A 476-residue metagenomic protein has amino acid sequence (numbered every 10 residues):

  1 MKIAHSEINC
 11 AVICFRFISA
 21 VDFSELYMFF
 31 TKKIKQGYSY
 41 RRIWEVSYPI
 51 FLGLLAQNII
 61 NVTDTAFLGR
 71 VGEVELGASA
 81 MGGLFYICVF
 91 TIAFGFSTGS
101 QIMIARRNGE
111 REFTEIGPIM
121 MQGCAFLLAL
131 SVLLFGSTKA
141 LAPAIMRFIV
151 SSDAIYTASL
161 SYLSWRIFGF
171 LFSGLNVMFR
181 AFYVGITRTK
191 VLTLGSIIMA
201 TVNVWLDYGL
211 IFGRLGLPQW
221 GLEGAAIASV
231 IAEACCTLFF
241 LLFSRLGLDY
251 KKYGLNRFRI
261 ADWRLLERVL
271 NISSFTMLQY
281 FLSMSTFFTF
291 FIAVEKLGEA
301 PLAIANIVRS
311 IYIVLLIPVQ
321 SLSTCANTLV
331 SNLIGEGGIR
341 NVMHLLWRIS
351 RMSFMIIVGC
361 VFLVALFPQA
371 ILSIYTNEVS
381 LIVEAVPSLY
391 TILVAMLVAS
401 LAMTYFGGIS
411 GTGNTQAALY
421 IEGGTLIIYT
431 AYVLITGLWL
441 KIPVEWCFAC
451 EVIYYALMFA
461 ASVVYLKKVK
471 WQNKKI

Functional and structural regions predicted by a protein language model:
E7-S47, I104-L171, L217-S274, V330-A395 (+1 more regions): Short alpha-helical transmembrane segments in multi-pass integral membrane proteins
K35-A66, R70-V71, I87-G99, M103 (+6 more regions): N-terminal transmembrane alpha-helices
E45-D64, W165, G169, M199 (+5 more regions): Transmembrane helical elements of multi-pass membrane transporters/channels
I50, L54, A66, G83 (+15 more regions): Transmembrane alpha-helix boundary and packing residues in multipass membrane permease domains and related
L55, I59-G77, M146-D153, G209-W220 (+4 more regions): Helix-terminus/linker motif at the lipid-water interface of multi-pass membrane proteins
L76-K139, S173-T187, V191-L192, I304-P368 (+1 more regions): Small-residue-rich hydrophobic transmembrane alpha-helices
S97, Q101, R166-G185, L192-N203 (+5 more regions): Short runs within selected transmembrane alpha-helices of multi-pass transporters and secretion channels
T138, A181, D207, I211 (+9 more regions): Structural signal for membrane-spanning alpha-helices in multi-pass inner-membrane proteins, emphasizing helix cores
